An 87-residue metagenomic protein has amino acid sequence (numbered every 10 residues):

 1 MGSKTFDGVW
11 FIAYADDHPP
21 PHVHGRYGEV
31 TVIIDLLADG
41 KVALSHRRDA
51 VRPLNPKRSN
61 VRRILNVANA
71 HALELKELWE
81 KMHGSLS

Functional and structural regions predicted by a protein language model:
M1-A13: Negatively charged, low-complexity tracts enriched in Asp/Glu with abundant Ser/Thr
M1-G2, V30, K41-V42, L65 (+1 more regions): Generic detector of short, locally flexible boundary/turn motifs and exposed helical patches
I12, L36-L37, V67-A70: Compositionally biased, intrinsically disordered low-complexity segments
Y14-A15, P19-R58: A short, structured beta-strand/loop element
P56-S87: C-terminal structural segments of small proteins and small subunits
